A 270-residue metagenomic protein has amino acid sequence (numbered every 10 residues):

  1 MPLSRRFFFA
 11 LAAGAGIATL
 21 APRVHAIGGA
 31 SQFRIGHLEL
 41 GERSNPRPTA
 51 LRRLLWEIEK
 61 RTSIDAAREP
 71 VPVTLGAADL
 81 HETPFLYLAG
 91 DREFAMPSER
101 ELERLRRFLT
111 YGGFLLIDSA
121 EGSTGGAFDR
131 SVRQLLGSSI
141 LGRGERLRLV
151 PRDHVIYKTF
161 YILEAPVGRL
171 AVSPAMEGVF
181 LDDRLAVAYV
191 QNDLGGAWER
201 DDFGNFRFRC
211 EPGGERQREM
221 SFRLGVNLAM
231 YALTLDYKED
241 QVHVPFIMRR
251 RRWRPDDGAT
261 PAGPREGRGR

Functional and structural regions predicted by a protein language model:
M1-A15: N-terminal secretory signal peptides and thylakoid transit peptides that target proteins across membranes
P22-F85, R92, L194-G195, F203-G204 (+1 more regions): Aromatic-Pro/Gly-enriched surface loop or interdomain linker that acts as a lid/target-recognition segment
P48-L55, L102, R106, D129 (+2 more regions): Extracytoplasmic/secreted envelope proteins and their assembly/folding machinery, especially bacterial periplasmic
P70-L75, S98-R104, V172-A175: Alpha-helical scaffolding within the catalytic cores of extracellular/periplasmic polymer-degrading hydrolases
E82-G90, T159-P166: Charged, often glycine-rich, active-site loop that binds/positions anionic groups
P84-L88, L115-D118, R148-L149, V187-Y189: Structural recognition of the beta-strand scaffold that forms the well-ordered cores of secreted hydrolase catalytic
L88-A127: Short alpha-beta junction capping motif
G122-F222, V226, R251-P255, A262-G269: An acidic, glycine-rich "communication" segment
